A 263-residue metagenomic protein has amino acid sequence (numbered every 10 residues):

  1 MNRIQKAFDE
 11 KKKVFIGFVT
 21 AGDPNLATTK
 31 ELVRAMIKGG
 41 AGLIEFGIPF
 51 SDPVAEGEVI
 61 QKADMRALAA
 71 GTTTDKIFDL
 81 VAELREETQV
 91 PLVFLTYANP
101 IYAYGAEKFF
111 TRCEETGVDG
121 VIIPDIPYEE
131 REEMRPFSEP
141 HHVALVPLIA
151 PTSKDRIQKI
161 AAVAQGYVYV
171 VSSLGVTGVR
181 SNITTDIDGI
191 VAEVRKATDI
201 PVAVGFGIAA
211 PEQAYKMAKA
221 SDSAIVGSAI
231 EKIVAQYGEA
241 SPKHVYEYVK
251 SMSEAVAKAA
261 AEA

Functional and structural regions predicted by a protein language model:
M1-A7, L26, S51-K62, T72-A82 (+6 more regions): Active-site-adjacent beta->alpha loops and helix N-cap segments on the catalytic face of soluble alpha/beta enzymes
M1-F18, V81-R85, A260-E262: N-terminal amphipathic alpha-helix/helix-capping segment at the start of soluble metabolic enzymes
F15-V19, I44-F46, L92-T96, V121-I123 (+4 more regions): Hydrophobic faces of well-ordered beta-strands that scaffold small-molecule active sites in alpha/beta enzyme cores
V19-N25, L95-A103, P127-Y128, L148-T152 (+1 more regions): Glycine-rich beta-to-alpha transition loops that act as phosphate-gripper elements at the mouths of alpha/beta enzyme
L26-M36, T152-A162, V204, I208-A224: Catalytic cores of alpha/beta
A41-D52, V118-I122, P127-E130, S172-G178 (+2 more regions): Glycine-rich phosphate-binding active-site loops on the catalytic face of alpha/beta enzymes
L43, I48-F50, Q61-I123, V256-A259: Active-site beta->alpha loop and helix N-cap motifs at the rims of alpha/beta catalytic domains
I77, A192-I200, A209-Y215, K219-A263: Alpha/beta catalytic cores of nucleotide-metabolism and tRNA/nucleoside-modifying enzymes
